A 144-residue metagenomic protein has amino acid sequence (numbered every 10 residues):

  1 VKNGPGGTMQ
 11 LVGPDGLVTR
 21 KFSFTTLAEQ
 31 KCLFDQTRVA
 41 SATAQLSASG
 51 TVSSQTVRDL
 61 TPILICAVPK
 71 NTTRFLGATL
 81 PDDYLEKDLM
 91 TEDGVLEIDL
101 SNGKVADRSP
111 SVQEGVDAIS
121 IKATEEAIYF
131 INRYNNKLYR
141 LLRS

Functional and structural regions predicted by a protein language model:
V1-C32, Q36-Q45: Acidic, serine/threonine- and glycine-rich low-complexity intrinsically disordered segments that serve as flexible
V1-K2, I65-A67, Y129-R133: Residue position within the beta-strands of beta-propeller blades
N3-G6, K70-R74, N135-L138: Short glycine/acidic-enriched loop and turn motifs that connect beta-strands
M9-G16, L85-N102: Beta-propeller blade signature
V18-Q36, L100-T124: Conserved blade-ending motifs and adjacent loop-strand segments that build the rim/top face of beta-propeller domains
V39, L60-P62, E125-A127: Short coil/turn segments that connect the beta-strands within blades of beta-propeller domains
R58-L60, A67-M90: Short, conserved, GDST-rich strand-edge loop motifs in beta-rich repeat architectures
A118-S144: Blade-level signature of beta-propeller repeat domains, shared across WD40, Kelch, NHL, RCC1 and BNR/Asp-box propellers
